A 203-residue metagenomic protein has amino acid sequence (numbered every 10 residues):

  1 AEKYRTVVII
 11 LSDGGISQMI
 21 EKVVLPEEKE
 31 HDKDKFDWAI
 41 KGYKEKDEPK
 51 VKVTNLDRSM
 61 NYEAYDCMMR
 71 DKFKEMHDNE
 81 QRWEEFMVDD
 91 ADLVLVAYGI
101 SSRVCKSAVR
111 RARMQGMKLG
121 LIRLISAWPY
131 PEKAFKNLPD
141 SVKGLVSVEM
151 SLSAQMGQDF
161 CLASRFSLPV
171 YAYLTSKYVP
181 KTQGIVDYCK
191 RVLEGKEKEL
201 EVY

Functional and structural regions predicted by a protein language model:
K3-V7, D89-L93, Q115-K118, S141-K143 (+1 more regions): Short coil/turn connectors at secondary-structure junctions
R5-E85: Conformationally flexible catalytic loops at phosphate/diphosphate-handling active centers
I9-D13, A97, E149, Y173-L174: Short beta-strand segments
M19-P26, S107, G157-F160, Q183-G184: Short acidic, glycine/serine/threonine-rich loops at helix termini
L25-K29, S107-K118, K136-D140, C161-F166: Short, solvent-exposed amphipathic alpha-helical segments in soluble enzyme and RNA/protein-processing domains
R82-I122, W128-A134: Redox- and metal-dependent alpha/beta enzyme cores, enriched for Fe-S-associated oxidoreductases and cofactor-handling
V148-Y203: Peripheral docking tails and interdomain loops at the edges of cofactor- or intermediate-handling domains
